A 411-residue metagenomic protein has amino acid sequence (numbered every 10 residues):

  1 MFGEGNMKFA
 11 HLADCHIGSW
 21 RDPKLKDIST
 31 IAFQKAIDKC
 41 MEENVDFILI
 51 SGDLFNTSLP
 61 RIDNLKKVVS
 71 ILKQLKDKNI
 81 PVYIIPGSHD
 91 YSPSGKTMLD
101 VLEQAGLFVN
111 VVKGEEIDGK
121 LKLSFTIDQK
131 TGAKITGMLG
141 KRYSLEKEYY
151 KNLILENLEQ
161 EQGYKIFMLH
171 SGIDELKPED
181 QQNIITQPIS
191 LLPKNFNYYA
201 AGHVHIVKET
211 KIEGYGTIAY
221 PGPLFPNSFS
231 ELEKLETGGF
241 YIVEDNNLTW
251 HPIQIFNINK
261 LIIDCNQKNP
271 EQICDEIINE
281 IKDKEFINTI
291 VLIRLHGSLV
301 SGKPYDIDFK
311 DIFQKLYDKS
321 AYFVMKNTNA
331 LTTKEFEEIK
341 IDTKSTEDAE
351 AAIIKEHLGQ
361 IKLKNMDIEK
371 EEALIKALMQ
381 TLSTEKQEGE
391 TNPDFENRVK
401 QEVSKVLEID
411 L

Functional and structural regions predicted by a protein language model:
M1-I71, D77, K386-K400, D410: N-terminal active-site segment of His-dependent metallophosphoesterases
F2-D22, P226-S228, G238-I263: Domain-start "cap" segments at the beginnings of catalytic or binding domains
H11, I50, I84, F167 (+1 more regions): Structural beta-sheet core signal
H16-S19, L54-T57, I173-D174, F225-P226 (+1 more regions): A short, flexible beta-alpha/helix-coil linker loop
P23-K24, I28, N56, K134-L139 (+1 more regions): Acidic/glycine-enriched edge-of-secondary-structure segments
C40-N44, E159-E161, K284-F286: Glycine-rich phosphate-binding loop signature in dinucleotide/nucleotide-binding domains
F47, P60-K73, K78-E244: His/Asp/Glu-rich metal-coordinating catalytic cores of metallo-dependent phosphodiesterases/hydrolases acting on
N247-L411: Accessory, non-catalytic peripheral segments of nucleic-acid enzymes
